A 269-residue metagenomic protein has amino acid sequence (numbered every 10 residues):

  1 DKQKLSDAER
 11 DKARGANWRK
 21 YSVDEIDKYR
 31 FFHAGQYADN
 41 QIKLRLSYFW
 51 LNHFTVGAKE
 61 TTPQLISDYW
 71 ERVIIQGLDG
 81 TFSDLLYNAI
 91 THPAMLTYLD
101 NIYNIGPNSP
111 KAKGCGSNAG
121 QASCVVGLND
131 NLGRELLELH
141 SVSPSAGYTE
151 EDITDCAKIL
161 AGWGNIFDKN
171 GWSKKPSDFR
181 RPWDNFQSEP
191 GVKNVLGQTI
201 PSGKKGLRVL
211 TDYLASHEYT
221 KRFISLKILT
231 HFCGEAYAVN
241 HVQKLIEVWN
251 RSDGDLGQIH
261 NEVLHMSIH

Functional and structural regions predicted by a protein language model:
D1-L44, L65, Y69-V73: Conserved short S/T/G-enriched processing/targeting/catalytic segments and their helical context
D7-A13, Y29-R30, P63-H269: Active-site substrate-binding loop specific to GH73 endo-beta-N-acetylglucosaminidase modules in bacterial autolysins
N40-R45, F54-K59: Short, contiguous, well-structured surface segments enriched in hydrophobic/aromatic residues
